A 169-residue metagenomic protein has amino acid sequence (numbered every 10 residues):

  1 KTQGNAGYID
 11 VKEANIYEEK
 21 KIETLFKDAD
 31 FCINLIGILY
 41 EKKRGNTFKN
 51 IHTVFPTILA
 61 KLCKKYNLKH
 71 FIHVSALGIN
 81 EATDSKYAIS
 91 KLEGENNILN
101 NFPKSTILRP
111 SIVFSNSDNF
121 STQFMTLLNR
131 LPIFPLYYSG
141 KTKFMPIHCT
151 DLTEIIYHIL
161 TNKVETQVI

Functional and structural regions predicted by a protein language model:
K1: N-terminal Rossmann NAD(P)H-binding glycine-rich loop of SDR-like oxidoreductase domains
N5-K65, L77-E81: NAD(P)H-binding glycine-rich loop region in Rossmannoid oxidoreductase-like domains and their noncatalytic homologs
D10, K104-T106, Q167: Conserved beta-strand segments of alpha/beta enzyme cores
Y17, I79, V113-S115, L152: Conserved sequence/active-site signature of Rossmann-fold short-chain dehydrogenase/reductase
N50-N101, S105-S111: Conserved Rossmann-fold NAD(P)-dependent oxidoreductase catalytic core, especially the SDR/UDP-sugar
S85, T106-M125, K141-K143: Flexible, glycine-rich beta-alpha linker
N119-F120, S139-T161, Q167: Substrate-positioning beta->alpha
M125-Y138: A short C-terminal helix-loop "cap" of Rossmann-like NAD(P)-dependent dehydrogenase/epimerase domains
